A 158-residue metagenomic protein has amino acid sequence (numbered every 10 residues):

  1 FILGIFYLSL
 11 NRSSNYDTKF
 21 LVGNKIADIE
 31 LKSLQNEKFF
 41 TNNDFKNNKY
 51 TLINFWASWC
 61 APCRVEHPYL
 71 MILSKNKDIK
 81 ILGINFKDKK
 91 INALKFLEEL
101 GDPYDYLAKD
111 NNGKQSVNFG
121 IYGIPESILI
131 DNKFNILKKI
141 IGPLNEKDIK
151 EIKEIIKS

Functional and structural regions predicted by a protein language model:
F1-K32: N-terminal targeting signals for export/organelle localization
E30-T51: A short beta-strand-turn-helix
K49-T51, F55-W59, G123: Short pre-active-site segment immediately N-terminal to redox-active cysteine/selenocysteine motifs in thiol-based
L52-I53, I81, S127: Hydrophobic beta-strand anchors of alpha/beta hydrolase catalytic cores
F55-I72: Conserved redox-active cysteine motifs that mediate thiol-disulfide chemistry, especially di-cysteine Cys-X(1-2)-Cys
W56, L82, V117: Conserved Rossmann-like nucleotide-binding pocket used by diverse enzymes that bind dinucleotide cofactors
K75-N76, K80-N112, I124: Conserved segment of the thioredoxin-like fold in thiol-based oxidoreductases
E98-P103, D110-I156: Thiol/disulfide oxidoreductase modules built on the thioredoxin-like
